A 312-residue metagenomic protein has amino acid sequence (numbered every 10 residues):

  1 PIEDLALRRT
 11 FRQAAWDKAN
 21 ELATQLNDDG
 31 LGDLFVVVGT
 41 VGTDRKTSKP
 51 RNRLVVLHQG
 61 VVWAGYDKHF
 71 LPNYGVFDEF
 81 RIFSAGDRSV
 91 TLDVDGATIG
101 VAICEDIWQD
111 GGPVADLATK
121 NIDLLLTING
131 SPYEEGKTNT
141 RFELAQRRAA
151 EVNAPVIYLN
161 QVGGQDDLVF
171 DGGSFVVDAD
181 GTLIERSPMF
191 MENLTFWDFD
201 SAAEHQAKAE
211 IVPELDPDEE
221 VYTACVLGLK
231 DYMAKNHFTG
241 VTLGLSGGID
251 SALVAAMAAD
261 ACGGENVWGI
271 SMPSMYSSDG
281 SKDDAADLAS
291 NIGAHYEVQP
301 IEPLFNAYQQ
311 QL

Functional and structural regions predicted by a protein language model:
P1-G244, A255-N266, S271, N291 (+1 more regions): Enzyme catalytic cores with a strong preference for nitrogen-chemistry domains
G248: Conserved G/P- and acidic residue-centered "switch" motifs that form tight phosphate/ATP-binding loops in soluble
S251-V254, S278-D279: Short glycine/serine/threonine-rich phosphate/pyrophosphate-binding segments that cradle anionic phosphate groups
V254-A255, Q311: Structured core of small recognition/catalytic domains
S274-L312: ATP-dependent adenylate-handling ligase core
